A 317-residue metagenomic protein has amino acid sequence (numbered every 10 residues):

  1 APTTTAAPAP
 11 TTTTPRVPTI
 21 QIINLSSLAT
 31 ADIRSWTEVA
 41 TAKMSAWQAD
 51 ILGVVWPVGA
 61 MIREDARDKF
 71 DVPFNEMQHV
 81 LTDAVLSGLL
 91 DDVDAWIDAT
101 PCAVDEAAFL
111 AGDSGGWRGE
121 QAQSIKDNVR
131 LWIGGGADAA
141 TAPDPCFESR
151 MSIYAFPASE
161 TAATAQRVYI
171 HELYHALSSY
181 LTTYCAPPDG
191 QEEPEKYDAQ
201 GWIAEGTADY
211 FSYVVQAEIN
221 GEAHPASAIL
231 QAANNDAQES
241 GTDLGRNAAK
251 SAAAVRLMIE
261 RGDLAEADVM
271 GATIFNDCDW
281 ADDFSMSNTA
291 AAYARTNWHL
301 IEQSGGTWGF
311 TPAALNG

Functional and structural regions predicted by a protein language model:
P2-P15: Extracellular mucin-like PTS domains
T14-L28, E64, R150-Y154: Acidic/histidine-rich, surface-exposed loop or edge segments in extracytoplasmic proteins
N24-I133, Q166, I170-L173, Y180: Zn2+-dependent metallopeptidase catalytic core
M44-M61, Y184-G190, G221-S227, E266-T273: Surface-exposed patches in mature extracellular/periplasmic domains of secreted proteins
C102-P145, C185-E195, E239-T242, C278-M286 (+1 more regions): Surface-exposed intrinsically disordered loops and tails
S124-P225: Zinc-dependent metallopeptidase catalytic helix centered on the HExxH motif and its immediate flanking segment
S212-G241, D263-N276: Short helix/loop segments within enzyme catalytic domains that coordinate or immediately flank catalytic cofactors
S240-G317: Pan-zinc metallopeptidase signature
